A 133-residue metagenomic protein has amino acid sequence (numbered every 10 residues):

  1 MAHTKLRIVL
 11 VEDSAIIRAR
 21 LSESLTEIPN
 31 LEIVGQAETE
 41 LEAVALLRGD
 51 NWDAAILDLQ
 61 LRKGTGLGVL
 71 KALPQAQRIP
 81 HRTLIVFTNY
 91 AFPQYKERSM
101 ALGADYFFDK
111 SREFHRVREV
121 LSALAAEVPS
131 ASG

Functional and structural regions predicted by a protein language model:
M1-R7, H115-G133: Non-catalytic signal-transmission and effector/linker regions of two-component phosphorelay proteins
E12: Conserved acidic carboxylate
A15-G35: Two-component/phosphorelay signaling modules centered on CheY-like receiver
Q36-A54: Acidic, metal-coordinating helix/loop segments flanking the phosphotransfer/catalytic sites of two-component signaling
D58-L59: Active-site residues of response regulator receiver
L67-P80: Short amphipathic alpha-helix used as the core "switch/output" element in two-component signaling
G68, A91-F108, R112: Alpha4 helix (beta4-alpha4-beta5 surface) of REC/receiver domains from two-component response regulators
